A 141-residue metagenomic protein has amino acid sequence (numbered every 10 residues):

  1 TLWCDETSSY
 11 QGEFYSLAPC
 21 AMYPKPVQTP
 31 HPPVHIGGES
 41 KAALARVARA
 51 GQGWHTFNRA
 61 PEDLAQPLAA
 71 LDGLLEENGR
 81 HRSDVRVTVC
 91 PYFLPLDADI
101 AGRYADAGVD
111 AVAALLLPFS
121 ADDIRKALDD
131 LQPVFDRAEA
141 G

Functional and structural regions predicted by a protein language model:
T1-G141: Active-site-adjacent structural elements that line small-molecule/cofactor binding pockets in enzymes
